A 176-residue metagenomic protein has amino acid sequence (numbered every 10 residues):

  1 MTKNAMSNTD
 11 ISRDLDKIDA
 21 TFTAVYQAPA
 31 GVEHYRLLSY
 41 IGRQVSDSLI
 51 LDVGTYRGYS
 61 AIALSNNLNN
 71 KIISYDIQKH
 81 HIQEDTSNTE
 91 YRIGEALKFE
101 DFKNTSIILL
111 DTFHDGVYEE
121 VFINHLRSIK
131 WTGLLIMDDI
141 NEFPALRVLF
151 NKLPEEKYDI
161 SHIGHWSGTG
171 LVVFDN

Functional and structural regions predicted by a protein language model:
M1-L109, F113-N176: A short alpha-helical cap/connector motif
